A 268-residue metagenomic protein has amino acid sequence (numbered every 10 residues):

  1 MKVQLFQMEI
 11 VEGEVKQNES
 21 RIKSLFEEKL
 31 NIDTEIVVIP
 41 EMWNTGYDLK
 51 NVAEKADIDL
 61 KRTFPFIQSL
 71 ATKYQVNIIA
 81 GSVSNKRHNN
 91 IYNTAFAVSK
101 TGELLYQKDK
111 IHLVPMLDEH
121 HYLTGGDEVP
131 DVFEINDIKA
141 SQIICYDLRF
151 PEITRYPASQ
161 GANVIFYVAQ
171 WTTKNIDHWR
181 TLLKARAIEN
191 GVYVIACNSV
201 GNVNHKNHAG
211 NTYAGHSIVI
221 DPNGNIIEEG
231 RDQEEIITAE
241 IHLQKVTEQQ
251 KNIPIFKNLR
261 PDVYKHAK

Functional and structural regions predicted by a protein language model:
M1-E14, V38, T94, Q107 (+2 more regions): Active-site-proximal beta-strand elements of phosphoester/diester hydrolases
F6, K108, F133, C197 (+2 more regions): Hydrophobic residues at beta-strand termini and immediately following loops that shape nucleotide-binding pockets
E9-E12, W43-G46, K245: Feature marks short, surface-exposed loop/turn motifs that line or immediately flank catalytic pockets and channel
V15-K16, K23-T101, Q107, W171-I188: Cys-nucleophile CN-hydrolase/nitrilase-fold catalytic domain and related Cys-dependent amidase chemistry that acts on
T45, V52, F96, K108-V114 (+2 more regions): Short beta->alpha transition motifs characteristic of CBS
A56, K86-Q160, T172-T181, A185 (+2 more regions): Active-site catalytic loop in hydrolytic enzyme cores
D59-I79, R149-I236: CN hydrolase (nitrilase-like) catalytic-core segments centered on the catalytic cysteine and neighboring Lys/Glu
G81-S82, T94-A97, D131, S217-V219 (+1 more regions): Short beta-strand scaffold segments in enzyme catalytic cores
